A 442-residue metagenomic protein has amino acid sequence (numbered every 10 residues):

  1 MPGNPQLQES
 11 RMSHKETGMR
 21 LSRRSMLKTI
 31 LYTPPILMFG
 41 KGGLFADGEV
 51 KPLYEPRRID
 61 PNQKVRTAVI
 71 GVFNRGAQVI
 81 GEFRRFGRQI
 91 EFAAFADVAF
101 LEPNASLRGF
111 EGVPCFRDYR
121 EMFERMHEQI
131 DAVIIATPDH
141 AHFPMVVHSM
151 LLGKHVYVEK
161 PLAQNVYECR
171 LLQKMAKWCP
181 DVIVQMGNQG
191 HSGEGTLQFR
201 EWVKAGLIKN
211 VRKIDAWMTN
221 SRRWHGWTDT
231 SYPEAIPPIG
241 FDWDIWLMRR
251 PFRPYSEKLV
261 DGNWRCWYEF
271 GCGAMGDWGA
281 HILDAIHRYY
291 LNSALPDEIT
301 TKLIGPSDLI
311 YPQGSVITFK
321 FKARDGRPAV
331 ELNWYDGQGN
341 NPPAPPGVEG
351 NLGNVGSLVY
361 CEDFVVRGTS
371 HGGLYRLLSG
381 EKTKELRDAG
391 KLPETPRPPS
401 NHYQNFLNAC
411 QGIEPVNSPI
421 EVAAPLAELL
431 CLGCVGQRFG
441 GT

Functional and structural regions predicted by a protein language model:
S13-P34: N-terminal secretory signal peptides and thylakoid transit peptides that target proteins across membranes
I30-F39, P52, Q78, P254-L259 (+4 more regions): C-terminal helical cap and adjacent loop that interface with cofactors, partners, or active-site loops
T33-F110, I286: N-terminal Rossmann-like dinucleotide-binding module
G71, R75-G76, W178-Q185, G190-T300 (+5 more regions): Predominantly a Rossmann-like dinucleotide-binding segment in NAD(P)-dependent oxidoreductases
A93, D131, R212: Conserved acidic residues
P114-I130, I135: A structured beta-alpha segment of the ubiquitous adenosine-cofactor-binding alpha/beta core
P138-D139, F143-H191, G206: Beta-strand-loop-alpha-helix segment that lines the small-molecule cofactor/substrate pocket of alpha/beta enzymes
